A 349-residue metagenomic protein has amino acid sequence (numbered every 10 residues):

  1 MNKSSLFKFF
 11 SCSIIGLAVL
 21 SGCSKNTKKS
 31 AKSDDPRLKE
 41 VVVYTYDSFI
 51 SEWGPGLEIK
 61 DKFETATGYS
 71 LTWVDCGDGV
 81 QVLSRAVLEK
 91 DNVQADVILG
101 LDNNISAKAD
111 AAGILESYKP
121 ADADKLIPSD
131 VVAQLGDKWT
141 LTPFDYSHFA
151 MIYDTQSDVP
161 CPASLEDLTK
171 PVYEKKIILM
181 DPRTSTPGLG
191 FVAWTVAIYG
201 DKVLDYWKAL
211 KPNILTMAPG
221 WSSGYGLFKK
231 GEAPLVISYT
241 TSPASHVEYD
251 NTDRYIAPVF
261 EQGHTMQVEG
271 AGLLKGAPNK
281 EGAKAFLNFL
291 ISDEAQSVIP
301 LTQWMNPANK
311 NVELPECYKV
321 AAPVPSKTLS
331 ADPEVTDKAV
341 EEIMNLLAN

Functional and structural regions predicted by a protein language model:
M1-V41, N349: Short, low-complexity disordered leader/linker segments with a strong preference for bacterial N-terminal type II
K32-A107: Early extracytoplasmic/lumenal segment of secretory-pathway proteins
G79-L115, K125-G136, Y225-G226, P243-Y249: Pocket-flanking alpha-helical
V93-I98, E116-A150, E166, K176-P182: A structural signal for short loop-to-beta-strand junctions that line the ligand-binding cleft of periplasmic/secreted
E116-K125, T140-T142, E166-T169, E248 (+2 more regions): Short beta-strand->loop
A150-S157, V196, Q267-G282, F289-L290 (+1 more regions): A bilobed periplasmic-binding-protein/Venus flytrap-type ligand-binding module shared by bacterial periplasmic
K175-T184, F289-E313: Periplasmic-binding protein-like
A193-P258: Ligand-binding pocket segment of bilobal, Venus flytrap-like solute-binding proteins
